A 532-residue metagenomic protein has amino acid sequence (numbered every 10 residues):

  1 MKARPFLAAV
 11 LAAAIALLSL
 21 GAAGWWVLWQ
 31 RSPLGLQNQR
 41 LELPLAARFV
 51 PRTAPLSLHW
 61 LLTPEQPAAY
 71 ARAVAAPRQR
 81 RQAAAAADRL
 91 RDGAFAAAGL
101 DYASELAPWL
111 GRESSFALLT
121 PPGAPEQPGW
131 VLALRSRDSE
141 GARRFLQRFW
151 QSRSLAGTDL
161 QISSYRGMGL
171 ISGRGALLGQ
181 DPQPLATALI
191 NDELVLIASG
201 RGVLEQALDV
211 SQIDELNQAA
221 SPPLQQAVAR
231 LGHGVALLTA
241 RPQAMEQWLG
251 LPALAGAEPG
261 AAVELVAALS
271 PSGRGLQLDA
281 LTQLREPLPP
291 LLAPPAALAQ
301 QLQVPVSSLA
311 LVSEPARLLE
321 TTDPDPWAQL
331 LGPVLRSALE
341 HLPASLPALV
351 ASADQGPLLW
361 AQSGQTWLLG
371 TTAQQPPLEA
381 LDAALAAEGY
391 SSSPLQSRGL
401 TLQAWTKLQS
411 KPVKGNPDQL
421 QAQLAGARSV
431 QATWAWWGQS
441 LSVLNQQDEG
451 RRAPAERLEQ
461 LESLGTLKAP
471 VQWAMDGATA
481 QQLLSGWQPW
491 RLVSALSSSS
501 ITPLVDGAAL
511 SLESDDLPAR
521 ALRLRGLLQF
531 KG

Functional and structural regions predicted by a protein language model:
R4-S32, L36-R48, D181-P182, L189-N191 (+4 more regions): Leucine-rich, highly hydrophobic segment in Treponema pallidum outer-membrane-associated proteins
L7-A9, S19-W130, L134-G157, G167 (+2 more regions): Structural boundary/hinge residues at secondary-structure and domain interfaces
L58, A103-L224, A348-L464: Single conserved position on a long alpha-helix in the C-terminal lobe of the eukaryotic protein kinase
Q66, M168-G169, G179, M245 (+4 more regions): A short acidic, often aromatic-flanked loop/helix-cap motif at beta-alpha or helix-coil junctions that lines enzyme
Q82-D92, Y165-L178, Q183-S211, A255-L284 (+6 more regions): Contiguous hydrophobic segments
